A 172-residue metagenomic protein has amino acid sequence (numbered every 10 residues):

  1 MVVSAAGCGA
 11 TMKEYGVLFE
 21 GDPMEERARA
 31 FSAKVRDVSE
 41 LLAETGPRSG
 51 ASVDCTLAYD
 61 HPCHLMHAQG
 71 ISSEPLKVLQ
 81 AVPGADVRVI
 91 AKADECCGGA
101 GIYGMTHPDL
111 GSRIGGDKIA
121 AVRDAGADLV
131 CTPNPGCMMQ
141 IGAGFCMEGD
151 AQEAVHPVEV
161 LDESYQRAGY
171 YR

Functional and structural regions predicted by a protein language model:
M1-R172: Iron-sulfur cluster-binding electron-transfer modules in prokaryotic oxidoreductases
